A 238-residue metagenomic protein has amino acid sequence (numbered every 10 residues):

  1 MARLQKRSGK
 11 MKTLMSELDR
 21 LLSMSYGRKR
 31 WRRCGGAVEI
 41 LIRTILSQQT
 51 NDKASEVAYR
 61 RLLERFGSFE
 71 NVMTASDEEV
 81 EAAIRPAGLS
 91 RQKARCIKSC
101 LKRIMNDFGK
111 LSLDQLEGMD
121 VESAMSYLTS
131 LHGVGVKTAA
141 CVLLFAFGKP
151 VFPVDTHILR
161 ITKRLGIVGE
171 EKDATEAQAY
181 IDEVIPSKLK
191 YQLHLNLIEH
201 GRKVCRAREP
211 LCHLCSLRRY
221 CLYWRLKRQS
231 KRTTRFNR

Functional and structural regions predicted by a protein language model:
R3, G9-F236: Catalytic cores of DNA base-excision repair glycosylases
